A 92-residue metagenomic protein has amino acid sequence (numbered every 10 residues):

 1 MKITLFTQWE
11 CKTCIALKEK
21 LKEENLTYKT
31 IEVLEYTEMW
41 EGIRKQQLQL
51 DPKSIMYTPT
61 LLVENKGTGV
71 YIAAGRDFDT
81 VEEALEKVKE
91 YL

Functional and structural regions predicted by a protein language model:
M1-T30: Local sequence-structure signature of Cys/Sec-based thiol-disulfide redox active-site neighborhoods
W9, L34-E35, R76: Short beta->alpha linker loops
K12, E38, D79: Short alpha-helical
L26, P59-L61, Y71: Generic alpha-helical hydrophobic packing signal
V33-M56, E86-L92: Thioredoxin-like thiol-disulfide oxidoreductase module
Q47-G67, T80: Long, continuous compositionally biased terminal/linker segments
V63-L92: Non-catalytic, surface beta->alpha helical segment in thiol-disulfide oxidoreductase systems
